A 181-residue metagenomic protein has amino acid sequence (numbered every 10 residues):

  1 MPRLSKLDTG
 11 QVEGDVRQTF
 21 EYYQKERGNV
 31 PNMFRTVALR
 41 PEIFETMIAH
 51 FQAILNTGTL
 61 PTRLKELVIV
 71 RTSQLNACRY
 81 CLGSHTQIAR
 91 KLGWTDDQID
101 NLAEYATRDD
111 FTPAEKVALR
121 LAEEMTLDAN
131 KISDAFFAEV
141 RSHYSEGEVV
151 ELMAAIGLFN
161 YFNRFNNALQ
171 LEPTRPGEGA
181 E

Functional and structural regions predicted by a protein language model:
M1-E181: Hydrophobic alpha-helical segments
